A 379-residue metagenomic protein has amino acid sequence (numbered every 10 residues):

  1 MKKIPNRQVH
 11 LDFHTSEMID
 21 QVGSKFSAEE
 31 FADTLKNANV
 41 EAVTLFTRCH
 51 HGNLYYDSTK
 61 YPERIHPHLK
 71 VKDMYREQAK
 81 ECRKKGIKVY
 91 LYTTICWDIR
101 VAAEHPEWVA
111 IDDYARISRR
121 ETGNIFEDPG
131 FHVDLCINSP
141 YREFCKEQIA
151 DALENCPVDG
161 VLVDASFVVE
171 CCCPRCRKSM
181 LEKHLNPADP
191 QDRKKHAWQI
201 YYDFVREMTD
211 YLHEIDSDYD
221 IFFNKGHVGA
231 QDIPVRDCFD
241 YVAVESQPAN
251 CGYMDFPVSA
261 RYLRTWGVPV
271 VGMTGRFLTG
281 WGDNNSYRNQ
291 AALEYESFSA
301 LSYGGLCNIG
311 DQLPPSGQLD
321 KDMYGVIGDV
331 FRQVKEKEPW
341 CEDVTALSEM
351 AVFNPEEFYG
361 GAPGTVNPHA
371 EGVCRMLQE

Functional and structural regions predicted by a protein language model:
M1-N53, K85-I87: N-terminal structural segment of carbohydrate-active enzymes
K3-P5, F13, F31-T34, A42 (+8 more regions): Carbohydrate-binding surfaces of carbohydrate-active enzymes
D12-H14, T44-N53, T93-R100, L162-C171 (+2 more regions): Short, solvent-exposed turn/loop segments enriched in Gly/Ser/Thr/Pro and often Arg
H14-F26, G130-F144, G280-Q290: Active-site mouth loops of central-metabolism enzymes
T34, A38, E81, V133-V168 (+1 more regions): An active-site-proximal structural segment forming one wall of the substrate-binding cleft that immediately precedes
K36-K72, W97-Y114, R119-E121, E127 (+3 more regions): Aromatic-lined carbohydrate-binding/catalytic grooves of carbohydrate-active enzymes
L91, I95-C156, K194, R206-E207: Active-site-adjacent "subsite" loops/lids of carbohydrate-active enzymes
I99-A103, V163-A197, D237-F239, A243: Aromatic- and carboxylate-enriched substrate-binding clefts and catalytic-loop regions of carbohydrate-active enzymes
